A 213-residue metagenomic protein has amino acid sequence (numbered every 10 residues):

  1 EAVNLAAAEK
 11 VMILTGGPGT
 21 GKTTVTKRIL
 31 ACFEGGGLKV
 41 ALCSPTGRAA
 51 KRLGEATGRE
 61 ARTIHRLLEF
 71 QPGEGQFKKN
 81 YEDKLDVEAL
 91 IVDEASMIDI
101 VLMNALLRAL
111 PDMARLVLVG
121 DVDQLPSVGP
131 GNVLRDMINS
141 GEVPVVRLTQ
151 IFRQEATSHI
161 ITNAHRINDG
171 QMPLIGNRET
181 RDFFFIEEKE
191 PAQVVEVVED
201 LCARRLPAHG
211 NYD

Functional and structural regions predicted by a protein language model:
E1-A7: Pre-Walker A adenine-sensing motif
L5, V122-D213: Conserved helicase motor core of P-loop NTPases
A7-L14: Pre-Walker A (Motif I) flank of P-loop NTPase domains
G19: Walker A (P-loop) phosphate-binding loop of P-loop NTPases
K22: Conserved lysine of the Walker
V25, I29: Hydrophobic positions on the alpha1 helix immediately C-terminal to the Walker A/P-loop
K39-S44, R48-A109, Q150-I151, I160-I161 (+3 more regions): Conserved P-loop NTPase motor core of helicases/translocases
I100-A114, N132-M137: Short, conserved "post-DEAD/DEAH" coupling segment immediately C-terminal to helicase motif II within the SF2/RecA-like
